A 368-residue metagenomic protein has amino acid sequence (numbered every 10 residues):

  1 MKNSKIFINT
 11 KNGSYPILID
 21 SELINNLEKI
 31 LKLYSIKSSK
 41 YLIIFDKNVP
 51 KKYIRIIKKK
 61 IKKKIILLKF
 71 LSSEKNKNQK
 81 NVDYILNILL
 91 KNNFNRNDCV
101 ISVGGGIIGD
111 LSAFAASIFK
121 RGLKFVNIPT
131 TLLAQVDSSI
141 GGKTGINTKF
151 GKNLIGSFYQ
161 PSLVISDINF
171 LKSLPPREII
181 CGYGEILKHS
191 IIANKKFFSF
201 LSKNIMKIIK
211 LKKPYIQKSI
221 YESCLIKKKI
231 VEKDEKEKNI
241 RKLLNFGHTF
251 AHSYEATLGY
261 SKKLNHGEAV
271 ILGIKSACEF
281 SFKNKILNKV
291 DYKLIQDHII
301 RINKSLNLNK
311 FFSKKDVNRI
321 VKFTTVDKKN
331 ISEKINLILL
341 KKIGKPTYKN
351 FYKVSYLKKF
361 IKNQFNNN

Functional and structural regions predicted by a protein language model:
K2-C99: ATP/NTP phosphate-donor binding region
N9, L18, F114-M206: A glycine/threonine-rich phosphate-anchoring loop and its flanking beta-alpha core in nucleotide/phosphate-binding
S14, G184, I286-N368: C-terminal charged capping/lid subdomain of soluble metabolic enzymes
S73, V103-G105, F246-G247: Glycine-rich beta-strand-to-loop/alpha-helix junction loops that act as flexible
N93-N95, I118-F119, N147-T148, I155-F158 (+3 more regions): Solvent-exposed alpha-helices and their adjacent loops that cap or buttress functional pockets in soluble metabolic
I107-F114, Q135, S253: Short glycine/serine/threonine-rich phosphate/pyrophosphate-binding segments that cradle anionic phosphate groups
N204-V317: Active-site segments that bind and position negatively charged phosphate/pyrophosphate groups
